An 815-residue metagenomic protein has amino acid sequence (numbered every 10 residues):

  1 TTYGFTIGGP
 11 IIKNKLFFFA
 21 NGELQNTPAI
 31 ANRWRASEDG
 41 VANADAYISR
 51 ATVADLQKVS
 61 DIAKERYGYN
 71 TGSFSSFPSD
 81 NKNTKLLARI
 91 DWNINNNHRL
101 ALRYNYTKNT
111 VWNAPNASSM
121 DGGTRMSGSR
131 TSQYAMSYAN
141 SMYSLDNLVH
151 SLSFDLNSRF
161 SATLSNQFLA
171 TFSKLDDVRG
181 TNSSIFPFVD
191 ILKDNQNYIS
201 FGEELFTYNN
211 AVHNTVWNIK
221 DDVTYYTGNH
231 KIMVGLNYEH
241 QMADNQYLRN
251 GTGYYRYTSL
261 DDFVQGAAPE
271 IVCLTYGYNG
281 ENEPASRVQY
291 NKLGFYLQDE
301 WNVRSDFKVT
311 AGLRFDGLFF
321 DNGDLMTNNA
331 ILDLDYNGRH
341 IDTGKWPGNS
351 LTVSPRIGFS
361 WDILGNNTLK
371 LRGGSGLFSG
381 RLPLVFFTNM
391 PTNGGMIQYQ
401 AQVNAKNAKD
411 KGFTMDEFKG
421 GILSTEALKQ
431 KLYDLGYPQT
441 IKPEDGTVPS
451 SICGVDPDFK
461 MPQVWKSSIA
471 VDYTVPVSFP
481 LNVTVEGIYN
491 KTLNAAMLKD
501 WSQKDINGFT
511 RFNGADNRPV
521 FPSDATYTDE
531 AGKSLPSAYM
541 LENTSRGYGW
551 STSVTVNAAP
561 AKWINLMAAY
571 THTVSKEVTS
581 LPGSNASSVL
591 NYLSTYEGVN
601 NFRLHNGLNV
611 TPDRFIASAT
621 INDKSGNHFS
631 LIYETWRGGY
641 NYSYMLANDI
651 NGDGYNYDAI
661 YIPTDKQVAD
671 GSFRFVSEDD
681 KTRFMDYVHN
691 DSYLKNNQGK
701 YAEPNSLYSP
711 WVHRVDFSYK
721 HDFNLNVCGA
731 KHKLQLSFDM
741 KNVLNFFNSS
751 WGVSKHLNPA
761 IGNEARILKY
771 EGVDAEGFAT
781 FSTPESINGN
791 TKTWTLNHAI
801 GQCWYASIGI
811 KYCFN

Functional and structural regions predicted by a protein language model:
T1-F5, T84-A88, L148-F154, A170 (+10 more regions): Hydrophobic, lipid-facing positions within transmembrane beta-strands of outer-membrane proteins
T2-A114, S144-F172, P355: Transmembrane beta-barrel wall of Gram-negative outer-membrane proteins
I12-K15, N97, A162-T163, Y225-K231 (+7 more regions): Short loop/turn motifs that connect adjacent beta-strands in outer-membrane beta-barrel proteins
A20-L24, L102-Y106, F168-K174, V234-H240 (+8 more regions): Transmembrane beta-barrel strands of outer-membrane/channel proteins
S79-K82, N96-Q298, Y336-R339, G508-R511 (+2 more regions): Replace "related TpsB outer-membrane translocases also match" with "some related outer-membrane beta-barrels such as
D324-S354, G358-M540, P710, C728 (+1 more regions): Solvent-exposed loop/turn elements at secondary-structure boundaries
D434-G446, G626-C728, Q735, A760-H798: Extracytoplasmic gating/loop element in the C-terminal half of outer-membrane beta-barrel translocons and assembly
T484-S643: Gram-negative outer-membrane beta-barrel transporters
